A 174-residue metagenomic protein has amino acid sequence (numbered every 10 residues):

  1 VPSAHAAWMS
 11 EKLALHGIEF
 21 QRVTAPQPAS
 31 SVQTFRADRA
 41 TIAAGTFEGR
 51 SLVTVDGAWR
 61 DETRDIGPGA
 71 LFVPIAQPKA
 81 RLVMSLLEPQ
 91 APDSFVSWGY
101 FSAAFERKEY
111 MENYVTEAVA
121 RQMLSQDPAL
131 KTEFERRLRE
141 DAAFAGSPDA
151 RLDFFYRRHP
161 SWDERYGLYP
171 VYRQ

Functional and structural regions predicted by a protein language model:
V1-Q174: Intrinsic-disorder/low-complexity accessory segments
